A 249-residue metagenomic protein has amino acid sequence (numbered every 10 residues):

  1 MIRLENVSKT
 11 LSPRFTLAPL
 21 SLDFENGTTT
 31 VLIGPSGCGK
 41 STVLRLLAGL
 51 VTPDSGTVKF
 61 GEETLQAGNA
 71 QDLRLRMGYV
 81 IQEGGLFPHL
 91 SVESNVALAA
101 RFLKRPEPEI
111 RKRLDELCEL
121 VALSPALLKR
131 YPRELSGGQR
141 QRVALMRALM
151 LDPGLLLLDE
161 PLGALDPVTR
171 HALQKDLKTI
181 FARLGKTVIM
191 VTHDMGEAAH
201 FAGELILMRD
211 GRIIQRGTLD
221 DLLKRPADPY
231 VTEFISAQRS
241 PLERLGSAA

Functional and structural regions predicted by a protein language model:
A48: Helix-to-loop junction immediately C-terminal to a conserved catalytic motif
T64-G78, F102, P108, L222-P226: ABC ATPase NBD coupling module
P108-A126, T179: Conserved ABC ATPase "signature" region
Y131-L135, Q139: Conserved ABC ATPase signature
D152: Conserved catalytic motifs of ABC-family nucleotide-binding domains
D210-G211: Conserved ABC ATPase "signature" C-loop
R216-G217, R225: ABC ATPase "signature
